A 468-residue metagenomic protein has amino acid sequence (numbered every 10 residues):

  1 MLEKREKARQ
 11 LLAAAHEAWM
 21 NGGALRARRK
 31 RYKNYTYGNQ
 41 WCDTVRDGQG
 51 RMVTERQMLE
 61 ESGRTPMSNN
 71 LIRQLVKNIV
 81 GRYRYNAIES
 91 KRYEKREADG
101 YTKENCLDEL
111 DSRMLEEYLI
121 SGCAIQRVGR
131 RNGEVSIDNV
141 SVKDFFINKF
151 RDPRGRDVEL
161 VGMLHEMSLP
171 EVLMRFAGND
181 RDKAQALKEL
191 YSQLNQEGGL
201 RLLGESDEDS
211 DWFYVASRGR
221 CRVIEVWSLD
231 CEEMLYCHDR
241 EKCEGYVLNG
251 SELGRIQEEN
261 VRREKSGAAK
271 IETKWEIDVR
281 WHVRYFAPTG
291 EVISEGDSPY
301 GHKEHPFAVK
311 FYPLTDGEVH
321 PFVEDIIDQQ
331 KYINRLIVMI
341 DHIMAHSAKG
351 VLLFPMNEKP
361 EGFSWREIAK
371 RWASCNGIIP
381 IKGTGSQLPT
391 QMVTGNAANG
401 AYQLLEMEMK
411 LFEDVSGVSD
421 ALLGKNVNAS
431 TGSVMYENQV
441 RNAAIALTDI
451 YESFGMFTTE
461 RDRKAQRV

Functional and structural regions predicted by a protein language model:
M1-W281, Y285-G290, S294, A397-G400 (+2 more regions): Extended, helix-rich architectural segments
P66, I72-R96, T102, Q126 (+6 more regions): Long amphipathic alpha-helical segments
I326: His/Asp/Glu-rich acidic catalytic environments and adjacent acidic regulatory segments
Q330: Conserved short S/T/G-enriched processing/targeting/catalytic segments and their helical context
